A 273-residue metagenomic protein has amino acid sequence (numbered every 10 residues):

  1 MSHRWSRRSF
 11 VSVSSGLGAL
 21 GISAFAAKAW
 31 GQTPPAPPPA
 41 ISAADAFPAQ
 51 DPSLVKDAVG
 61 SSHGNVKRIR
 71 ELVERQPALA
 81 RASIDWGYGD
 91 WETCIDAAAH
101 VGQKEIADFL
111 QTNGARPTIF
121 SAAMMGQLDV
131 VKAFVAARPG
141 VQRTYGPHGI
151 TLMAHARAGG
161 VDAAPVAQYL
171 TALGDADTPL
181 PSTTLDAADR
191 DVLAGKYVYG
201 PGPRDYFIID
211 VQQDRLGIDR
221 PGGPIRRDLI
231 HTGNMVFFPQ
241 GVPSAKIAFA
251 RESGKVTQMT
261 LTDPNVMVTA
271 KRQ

Functional and structural regions predicted by a protein language model:
M1-G18: N-terminal secretory signal peptides and thylakoid transit peptides that target proteins across membranes
F25-N65: C-terminal segment of N-terminal export signals and the immediately downstream linker at the start of the mature
P48-G60, R81-A97, R116-A123, T144-A158: Ankyrin-repeat boundary/"N-cap" motif
N65-V73, Q103-Q111, Q127-V135, D162-T171: Ankyrin repeat structural motif
P77-A78, G114-A115, P139-G140, D175: Ankyrin-repeat C-terminal turn/loop position
I95-A99, Q111, I150-G174: Leucine-rich solenoid repeat scaffolds
L110-S121, D177-T183: Short domain-boundary/entry signatures in modular proteins, especially in secreted/extracellular architectures
A176-Q273: Peripheral terminal and inter-domain segments
